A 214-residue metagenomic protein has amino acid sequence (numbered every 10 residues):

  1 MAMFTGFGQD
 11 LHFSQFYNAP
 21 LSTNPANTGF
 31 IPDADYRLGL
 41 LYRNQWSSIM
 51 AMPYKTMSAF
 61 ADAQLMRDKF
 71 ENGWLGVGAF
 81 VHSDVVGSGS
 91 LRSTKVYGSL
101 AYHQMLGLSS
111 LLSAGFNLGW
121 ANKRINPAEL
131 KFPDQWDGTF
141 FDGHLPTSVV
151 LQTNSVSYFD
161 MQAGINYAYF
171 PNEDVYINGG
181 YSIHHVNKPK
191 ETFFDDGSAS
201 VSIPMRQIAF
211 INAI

Functional and structural regions predicted by a protein language model:
F4-G8: Sec/Tat signal peptide C-region and signal peptidase I cleavage site
Q9-I214: Subset of outer-membrane beta-barrel
